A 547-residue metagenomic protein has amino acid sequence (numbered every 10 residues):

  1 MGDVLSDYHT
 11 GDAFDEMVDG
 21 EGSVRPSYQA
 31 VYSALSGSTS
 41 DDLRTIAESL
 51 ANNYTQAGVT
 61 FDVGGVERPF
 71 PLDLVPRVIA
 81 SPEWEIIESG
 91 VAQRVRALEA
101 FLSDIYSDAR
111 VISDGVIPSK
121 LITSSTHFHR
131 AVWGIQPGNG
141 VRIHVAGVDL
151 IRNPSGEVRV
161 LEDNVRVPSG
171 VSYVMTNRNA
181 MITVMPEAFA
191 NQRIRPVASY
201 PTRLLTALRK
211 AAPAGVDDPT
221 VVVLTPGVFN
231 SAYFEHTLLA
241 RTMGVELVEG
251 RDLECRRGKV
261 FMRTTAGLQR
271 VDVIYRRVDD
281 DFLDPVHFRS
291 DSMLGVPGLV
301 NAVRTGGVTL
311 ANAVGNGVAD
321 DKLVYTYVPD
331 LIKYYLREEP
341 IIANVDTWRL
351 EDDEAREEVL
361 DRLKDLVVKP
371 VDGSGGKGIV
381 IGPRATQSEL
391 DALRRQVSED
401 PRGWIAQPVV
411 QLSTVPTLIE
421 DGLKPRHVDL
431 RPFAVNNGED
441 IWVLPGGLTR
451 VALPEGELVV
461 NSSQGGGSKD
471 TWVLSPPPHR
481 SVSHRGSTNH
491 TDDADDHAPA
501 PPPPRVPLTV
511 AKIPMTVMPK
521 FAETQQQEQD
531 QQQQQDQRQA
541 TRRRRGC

Functional and structural regions predicted by a protein language model:
M1-C547: Preference for protein termini
